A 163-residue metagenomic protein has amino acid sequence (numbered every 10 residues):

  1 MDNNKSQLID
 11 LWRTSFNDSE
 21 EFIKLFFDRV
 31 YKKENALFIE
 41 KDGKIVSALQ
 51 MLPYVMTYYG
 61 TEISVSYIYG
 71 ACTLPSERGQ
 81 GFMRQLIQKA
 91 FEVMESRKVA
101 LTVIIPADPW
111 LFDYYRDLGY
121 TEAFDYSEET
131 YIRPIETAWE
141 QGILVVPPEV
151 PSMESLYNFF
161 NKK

Functional and structural regions predicted by a protein language model:
N3, P109-W110, P151: Short alpha-helical
N3-A71, N158-K163: A conserved beta-strand-loop-helix scaffold within acyl/acetyltransferase catalytic domains
Q7-L11, Q85, K89, S155: Alpha-helical elements of Rossmann-like donor-binding domains used by nucleotide-donor carbohydrate transfer enzymes
Y54-M56, S76, P109: Short coil/turn motifs at secondary-structure junctions
G70-T73, G79-E92: Conserved acetyl-CoA-binding loop-helix of GNAT-fold acetyltransferases
I87, M94-A107: Conserved GNAT acetyl-CoA-binding A-motif
Y114-Y120: Conserved active-site tyrosine of GNAT-family acetyltransferases
T121-K163: Amide-forming acyltransferase catalytic core, primarily the GNAT-like/NAT-type and related acyltransferase folds
